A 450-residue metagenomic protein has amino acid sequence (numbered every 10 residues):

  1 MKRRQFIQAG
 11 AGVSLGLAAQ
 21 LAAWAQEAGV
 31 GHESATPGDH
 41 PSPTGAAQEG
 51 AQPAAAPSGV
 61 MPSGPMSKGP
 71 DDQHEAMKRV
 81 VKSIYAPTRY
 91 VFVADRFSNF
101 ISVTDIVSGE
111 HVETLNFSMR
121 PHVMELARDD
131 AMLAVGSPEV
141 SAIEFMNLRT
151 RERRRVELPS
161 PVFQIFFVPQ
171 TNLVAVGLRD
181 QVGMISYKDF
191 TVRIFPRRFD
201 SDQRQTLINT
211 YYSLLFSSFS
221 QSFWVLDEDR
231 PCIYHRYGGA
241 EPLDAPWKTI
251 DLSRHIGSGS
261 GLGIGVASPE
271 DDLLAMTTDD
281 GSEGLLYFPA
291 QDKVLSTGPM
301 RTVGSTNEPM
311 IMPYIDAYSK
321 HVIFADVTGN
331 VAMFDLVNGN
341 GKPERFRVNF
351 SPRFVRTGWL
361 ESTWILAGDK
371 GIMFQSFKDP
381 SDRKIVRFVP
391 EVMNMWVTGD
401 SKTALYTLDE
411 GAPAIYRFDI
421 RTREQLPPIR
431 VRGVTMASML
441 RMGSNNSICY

Functional and structural regions predicted by a protein language model:
Q5-A25: N-terminal export signals
G10, Q26-Y450: Predominantly soluble domains enriched in secretory-pathway, periplasmic, or organellar proteins
